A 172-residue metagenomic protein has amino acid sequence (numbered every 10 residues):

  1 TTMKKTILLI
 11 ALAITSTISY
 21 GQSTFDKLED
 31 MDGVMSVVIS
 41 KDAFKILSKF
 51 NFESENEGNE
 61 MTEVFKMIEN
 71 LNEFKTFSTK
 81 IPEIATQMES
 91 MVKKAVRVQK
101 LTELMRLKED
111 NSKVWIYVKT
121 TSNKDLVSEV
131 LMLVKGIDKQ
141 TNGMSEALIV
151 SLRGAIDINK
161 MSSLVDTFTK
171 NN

Functional and structural regions predicted by a protein language model:
T1-K27: Bacterial Sec-dependent N-terminal signal peptides
T24-E83, M91: Early exported N-terminus immediately downstream of N-terminal targeting peptides
K41-A43, K80, T120-S122, V134-D138 (+1 more regions): A mature extracytoplasmic/lumenal domain signature
A43, I84, M88, D157-K160 (+1 more regions): Stable alpha-helical elements in mature extracytoplasmic
M67-F74, K94-V98, T167, N171: Structured segments of extracytoplasmic/periplasmic soluble domains in secreted or envelope-associated proteins
T86-E146: Surface-exposed, polar helix/loop patches in the mature regions of secreted/periplasmic/lumenal proteins that form
A147-N172: C-terminal partner/receptor-binding element of secreted or periplasmic proteins
